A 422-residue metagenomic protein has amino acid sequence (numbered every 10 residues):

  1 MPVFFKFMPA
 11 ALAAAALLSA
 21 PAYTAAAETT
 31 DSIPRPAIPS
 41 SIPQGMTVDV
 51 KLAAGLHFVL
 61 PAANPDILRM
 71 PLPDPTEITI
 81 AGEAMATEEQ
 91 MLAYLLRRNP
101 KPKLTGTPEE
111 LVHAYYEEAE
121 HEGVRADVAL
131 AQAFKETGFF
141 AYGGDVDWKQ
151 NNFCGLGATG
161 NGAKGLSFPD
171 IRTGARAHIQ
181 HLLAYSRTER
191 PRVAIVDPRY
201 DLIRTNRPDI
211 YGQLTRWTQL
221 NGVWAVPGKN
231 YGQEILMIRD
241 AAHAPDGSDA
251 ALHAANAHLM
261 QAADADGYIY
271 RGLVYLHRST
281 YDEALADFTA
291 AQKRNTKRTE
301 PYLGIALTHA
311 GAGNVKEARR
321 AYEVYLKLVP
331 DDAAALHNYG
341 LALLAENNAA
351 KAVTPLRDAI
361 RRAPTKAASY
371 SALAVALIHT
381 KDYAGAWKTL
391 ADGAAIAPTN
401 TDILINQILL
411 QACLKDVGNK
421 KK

Functional and structural regions predicted by a protein language model:
F4-F5, Y23-Q261: Catalytic cores of secreted/periplasmic lytic hydrolases that degrade extracellular macromolecules
A257-H258, A290-A291, V324-Y325, D358-A359 (+1 more regions): Canonical positions in the second alpha-helix
H277-R278, G311-A312, A345-E346, H379-T380 (+1 more regions): Register position in tetratricopeptide repeats
